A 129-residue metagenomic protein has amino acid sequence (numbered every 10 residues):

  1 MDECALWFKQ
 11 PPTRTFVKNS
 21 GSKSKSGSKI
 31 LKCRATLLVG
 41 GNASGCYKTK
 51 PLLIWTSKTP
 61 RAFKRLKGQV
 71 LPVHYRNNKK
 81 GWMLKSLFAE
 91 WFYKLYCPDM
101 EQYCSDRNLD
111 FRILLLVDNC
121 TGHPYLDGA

Functional and structural regions predicted by a protein language model:
M1-A129: RecA-like helicase/translocase P-loop NTPase motor core
